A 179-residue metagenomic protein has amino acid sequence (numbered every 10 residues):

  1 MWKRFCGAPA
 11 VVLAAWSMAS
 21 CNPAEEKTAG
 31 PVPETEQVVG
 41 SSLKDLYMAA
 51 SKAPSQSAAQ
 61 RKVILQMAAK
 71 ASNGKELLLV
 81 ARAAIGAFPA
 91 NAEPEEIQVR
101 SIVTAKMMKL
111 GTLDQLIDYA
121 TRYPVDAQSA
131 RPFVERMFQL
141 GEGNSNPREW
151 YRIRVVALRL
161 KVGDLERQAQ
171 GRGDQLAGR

Functional and structural regions predicted by a protein language model:
M1-P9: Bacterial N-terminal signal peptides that target proteins for export
V12-L13: Repetitive helical segments and hydrophobic/amphipathic motifs
A19-S20: C-terminal motif of bacterial Sec signal peptides marking the signal peptidase cleavage site
P23-R179: Non-catalytic all-alpha helical scaffold/repeat segments
